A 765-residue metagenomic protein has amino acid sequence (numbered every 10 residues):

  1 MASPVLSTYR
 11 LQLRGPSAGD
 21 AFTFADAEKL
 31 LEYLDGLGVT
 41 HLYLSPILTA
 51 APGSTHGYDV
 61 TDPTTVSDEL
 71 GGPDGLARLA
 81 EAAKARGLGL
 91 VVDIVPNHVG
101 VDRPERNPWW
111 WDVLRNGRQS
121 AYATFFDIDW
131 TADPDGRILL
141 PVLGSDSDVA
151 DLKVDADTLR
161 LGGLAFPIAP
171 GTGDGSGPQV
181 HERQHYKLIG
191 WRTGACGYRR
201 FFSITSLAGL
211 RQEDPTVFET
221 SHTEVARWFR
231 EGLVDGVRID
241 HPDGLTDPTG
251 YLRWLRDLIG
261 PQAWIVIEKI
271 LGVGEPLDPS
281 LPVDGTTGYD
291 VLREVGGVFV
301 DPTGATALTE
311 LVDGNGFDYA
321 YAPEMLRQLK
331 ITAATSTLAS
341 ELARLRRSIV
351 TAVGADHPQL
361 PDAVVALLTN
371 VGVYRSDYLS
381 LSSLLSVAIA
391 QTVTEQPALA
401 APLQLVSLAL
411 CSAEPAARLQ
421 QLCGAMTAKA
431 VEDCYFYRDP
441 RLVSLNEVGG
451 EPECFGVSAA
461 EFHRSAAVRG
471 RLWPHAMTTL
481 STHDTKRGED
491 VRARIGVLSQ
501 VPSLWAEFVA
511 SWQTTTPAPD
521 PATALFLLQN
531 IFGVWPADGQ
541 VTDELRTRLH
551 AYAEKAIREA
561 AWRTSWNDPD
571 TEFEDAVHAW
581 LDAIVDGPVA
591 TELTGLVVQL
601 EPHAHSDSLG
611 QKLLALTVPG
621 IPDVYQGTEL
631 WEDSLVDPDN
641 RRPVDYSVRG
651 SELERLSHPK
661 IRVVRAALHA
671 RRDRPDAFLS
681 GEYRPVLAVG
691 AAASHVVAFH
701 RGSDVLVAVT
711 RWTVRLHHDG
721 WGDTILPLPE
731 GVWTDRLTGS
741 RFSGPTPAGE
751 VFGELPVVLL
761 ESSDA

Functional and structural regions predicted by a protein language model:
M1-P52, V60, T64-E69, A77-R86 (+10 more regions): Carbohydrate-interacting/catalytic domains
P52-H56, V101-R103: Short glycine-biased active-site loop of nucleotidyltransferases that positions the nucleotide triphosphate and helps
L79-F126: Hydrophobic or amphipathic alpha-helical targeting/insertion segments
I94, Q119-G173, V180: Long, basic N-terminal domains or extensions that often function in RNA/ssDNA interaction or organelle/cellular
H98, L245-T246: Catalytic P-loop NTPase motifs of RecA-like helicase/translocase cores
I239-L245: Conserved short loop/turn motifs at secondary-structure junctions
G372: Acidic/aromatic/glycine-rich contiguous surface patches that form carbohydrate-binding/processing clefts and analogous
